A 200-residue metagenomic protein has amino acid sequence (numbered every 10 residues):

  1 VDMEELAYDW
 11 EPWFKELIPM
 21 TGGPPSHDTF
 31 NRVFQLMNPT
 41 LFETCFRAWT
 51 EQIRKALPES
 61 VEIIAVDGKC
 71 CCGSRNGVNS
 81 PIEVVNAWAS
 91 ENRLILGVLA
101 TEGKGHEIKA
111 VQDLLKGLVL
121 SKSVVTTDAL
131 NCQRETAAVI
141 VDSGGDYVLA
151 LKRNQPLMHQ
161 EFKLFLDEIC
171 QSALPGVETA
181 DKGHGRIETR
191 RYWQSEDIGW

Functional and structural regions predicted by a protein language model:
V1-T127, C132-E135: Conserved, well-structured functional cores that handle cations and Mg-NTP chemistry
P39, K116, G145, D167-Q171: Generic secondary-structure signature for well-ordered alpha-helical cores
F42, F46-W49, Y147, F165 (+1 more regions): Aromatic side chains
S80-V84, R134-R153: A short alpha/beta connector and helix-capping loop motif
G117, E135-S143, E161, F165: Alpha-helical structural signal in soluble globular domains
K152-W200: An anionic, glycine-rich sequence signature occurring as long contiguous blocks
